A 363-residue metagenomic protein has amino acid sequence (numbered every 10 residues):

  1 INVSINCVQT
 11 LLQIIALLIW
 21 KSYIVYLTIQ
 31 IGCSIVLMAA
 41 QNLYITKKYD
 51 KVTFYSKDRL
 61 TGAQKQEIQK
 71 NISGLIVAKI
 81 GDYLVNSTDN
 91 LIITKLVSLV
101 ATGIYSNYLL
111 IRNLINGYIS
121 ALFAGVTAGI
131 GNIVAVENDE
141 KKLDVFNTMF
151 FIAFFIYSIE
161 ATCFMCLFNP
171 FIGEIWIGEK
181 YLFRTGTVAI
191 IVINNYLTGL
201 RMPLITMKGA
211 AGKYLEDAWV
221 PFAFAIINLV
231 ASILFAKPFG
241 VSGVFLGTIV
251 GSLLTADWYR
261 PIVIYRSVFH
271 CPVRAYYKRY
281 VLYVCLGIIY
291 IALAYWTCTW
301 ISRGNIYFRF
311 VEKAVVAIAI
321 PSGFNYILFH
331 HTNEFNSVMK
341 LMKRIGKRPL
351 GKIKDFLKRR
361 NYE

Functional and structural regions predicted by a protein language model:
I1-Q13, Y26-L43, A78, D82 (+10 more regions): Short runs within selected transmembrane alpha-helices of multi-pass transporters and secretion channels
I15-L18, I119, L143-G199, L229-K237 (+1 more regions): Alpha-helical transmembrane segments of multi-pass membrane transport and lipid-handling proteins
I15-W20, Y83-L114, N132-I133, N169-K180 (+2 more regions): Helix-terminus/linker motif at the lipid-water interface of multi-pass membrane proteins
I19-L27, F54, E174-V188, T299-E312: Membrane-interface helix-capping segments at transmembrane helix termini in multi-pass transporters
Y23-L27, Q41-N86, G129-D144, V263-V281 (+1 more regions): Interhelical loop/hinge segments that connect adjacent transmembrane helices in multipass membrane
Y23-T28, A63-I72, I93-N113, E140-D144 (+2 more regions): Interfacial/gating helices of multi-pass transporter permease domains
K51-T53, Y108, R112-F150, I205-A210: Helix-loop junctions and terminal segments of transmembrane helices in multi-pass membrane transport/translocation
F269-P272, Y295-E363: Membrane-proximal transmembrane or re-entrant/amphipathic helices at the cytosolic face
